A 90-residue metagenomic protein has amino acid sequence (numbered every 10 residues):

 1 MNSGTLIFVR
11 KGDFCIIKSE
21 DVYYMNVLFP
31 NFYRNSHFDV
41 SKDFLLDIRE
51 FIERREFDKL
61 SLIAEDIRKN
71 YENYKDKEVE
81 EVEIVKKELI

Functional and structural regions predicted by a protein language model:
M1-I90: Extended, alpha-helix-rich binding/interface surfaces that flank or overlap catalytic cores and mediate recognition
